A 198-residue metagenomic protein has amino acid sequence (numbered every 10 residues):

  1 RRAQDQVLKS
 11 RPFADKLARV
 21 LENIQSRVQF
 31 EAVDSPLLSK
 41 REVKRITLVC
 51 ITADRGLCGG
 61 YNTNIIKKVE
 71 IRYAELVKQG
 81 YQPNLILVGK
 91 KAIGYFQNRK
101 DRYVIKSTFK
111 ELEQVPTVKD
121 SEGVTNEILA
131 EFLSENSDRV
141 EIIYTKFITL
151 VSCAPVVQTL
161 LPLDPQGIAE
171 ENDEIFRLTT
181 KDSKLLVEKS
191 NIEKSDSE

Functional and structural regions predicted by a protein language model:
R1-E198: C-terminal beta-strand-loop-alpha-helix "lid" module of Rossmann-like NAD(P)-dependent dehydrogenases
